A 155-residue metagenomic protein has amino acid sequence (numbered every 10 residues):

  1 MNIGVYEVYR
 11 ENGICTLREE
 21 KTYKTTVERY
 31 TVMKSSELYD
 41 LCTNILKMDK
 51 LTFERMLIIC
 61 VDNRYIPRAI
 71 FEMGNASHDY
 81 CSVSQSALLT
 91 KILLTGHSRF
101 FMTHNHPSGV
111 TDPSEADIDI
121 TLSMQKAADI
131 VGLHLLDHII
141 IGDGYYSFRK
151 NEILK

Functional and structural regions predicted by a protein language model:
M1-H97, I118-L135, G142-K155: N-terminal beta-strand/alpha-helix entry module and adjacent surface of metal-dependent catalytic domains
N63, H106-P107: Short, glycine/serine-rich, charged loops/turns that create anion-binding and catalytic segments at active sites
F100-H106: Short beta-strands and strand-loop turn motifs
F101, I139-I140: Residues embedded in well-ordered beta-strands within globular domains across many folds
H106, I140-G142: Conserved beta-strand edge residues that scaffold enzyme active sites
S108-D112: Short, solvent-exposed loop/turn segments at secondary-structure junctions
